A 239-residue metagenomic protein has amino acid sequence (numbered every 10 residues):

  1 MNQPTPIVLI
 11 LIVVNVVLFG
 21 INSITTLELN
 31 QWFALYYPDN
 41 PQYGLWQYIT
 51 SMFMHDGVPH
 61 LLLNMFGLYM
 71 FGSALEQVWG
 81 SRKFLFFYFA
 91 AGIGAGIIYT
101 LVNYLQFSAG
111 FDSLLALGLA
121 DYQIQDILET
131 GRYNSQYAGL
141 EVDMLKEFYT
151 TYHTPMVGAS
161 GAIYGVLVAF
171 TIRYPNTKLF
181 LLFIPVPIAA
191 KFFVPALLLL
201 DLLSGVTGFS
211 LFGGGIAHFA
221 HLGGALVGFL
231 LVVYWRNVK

Functional and structural regions predicted by a protein language model:
M1-K239: A detector for small-residue-rich transmembrane helices and their helix-helix packing motifs
